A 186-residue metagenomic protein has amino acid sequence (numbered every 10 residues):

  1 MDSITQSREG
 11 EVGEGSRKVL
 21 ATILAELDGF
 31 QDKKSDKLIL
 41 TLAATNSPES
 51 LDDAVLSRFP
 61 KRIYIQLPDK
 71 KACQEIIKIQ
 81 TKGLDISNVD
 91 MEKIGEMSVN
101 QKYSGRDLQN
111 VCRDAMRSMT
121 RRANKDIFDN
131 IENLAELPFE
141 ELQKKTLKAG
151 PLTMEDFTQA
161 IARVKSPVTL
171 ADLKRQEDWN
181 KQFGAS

Functional and structural regions predicted by a protein language model:
M1-R106, A115: Walker A/P-loop NTP-binding motif of AAA+ ATPase domains
L42, M97-R113, T120-S186: C-terminal engagement/docking regions of AAA+ P-loop ATPases
